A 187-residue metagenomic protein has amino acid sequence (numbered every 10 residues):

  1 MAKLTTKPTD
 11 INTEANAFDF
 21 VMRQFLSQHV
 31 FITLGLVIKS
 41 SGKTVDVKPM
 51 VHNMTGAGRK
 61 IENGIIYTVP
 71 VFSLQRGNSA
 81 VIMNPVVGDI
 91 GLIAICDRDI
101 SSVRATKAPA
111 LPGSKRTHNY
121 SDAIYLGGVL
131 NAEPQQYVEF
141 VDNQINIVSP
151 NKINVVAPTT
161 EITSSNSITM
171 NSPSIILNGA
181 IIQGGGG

Functional and structural regions predicted by a protein language model:
A2-N12, K152-G187: Intrinsic-disorder/coil detector with helix-boundary
A2-P158: Hydrophobic packing positions characteristic of elongated beta-solenoid/beta-helix-type spike/fiber shafts
